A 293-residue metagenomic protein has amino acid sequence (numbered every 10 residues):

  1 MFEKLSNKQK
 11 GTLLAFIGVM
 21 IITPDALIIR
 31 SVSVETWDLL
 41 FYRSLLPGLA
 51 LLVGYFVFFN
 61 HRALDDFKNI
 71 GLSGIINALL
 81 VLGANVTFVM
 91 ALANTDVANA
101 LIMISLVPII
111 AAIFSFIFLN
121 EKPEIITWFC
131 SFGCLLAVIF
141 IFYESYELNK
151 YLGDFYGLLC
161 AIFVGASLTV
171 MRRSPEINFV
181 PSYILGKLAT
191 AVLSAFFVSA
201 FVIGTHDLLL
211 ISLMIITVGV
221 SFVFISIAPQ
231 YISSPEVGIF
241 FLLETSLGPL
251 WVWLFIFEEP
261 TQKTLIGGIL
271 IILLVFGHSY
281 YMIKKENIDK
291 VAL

Functional and structural regions predicted by a protein language model:
M1-F41, T87, F132, Y146-R173 (+1 more regions): Glycine-/small-residue-enriched transmembrane alpha-helix faces in small-molecule transporters and effluxers
F2-K4, S44, Y143, L242 (+1 more regions): C-terminal-most transmembrane helix of multi-pass membrane proteins
K10-G18, R62-T87, L152-C160, A195 (+1 more regions): Loop-to-transmembrane-helix transition segments
M20-E35, L39, L46, V86-T95 (+4 more regions): Juxtamembrane C-cap of transmembrane helices in multi-pass membrane transport proteins
V34-G83, I110-A111, F163-S167, Y183-A200 (+1 more regions): Transmembrane alpha-helices of multi-pass small-molecule transport proteins
L51, P123-Y143, I162-V164, L188-S194 (+1 more regions): Hydrophobic transmembrane alpha-helices of multi-pass small-molecule transport proteins
F88, V107-F129, V198, S246-I266: C-terminal transmembrane-helix exit sites in multi-pass transporters
A100-L106, M171-A189, V218-L254: Helix-helix packing/entry segments at the starts of transmembrane helices
